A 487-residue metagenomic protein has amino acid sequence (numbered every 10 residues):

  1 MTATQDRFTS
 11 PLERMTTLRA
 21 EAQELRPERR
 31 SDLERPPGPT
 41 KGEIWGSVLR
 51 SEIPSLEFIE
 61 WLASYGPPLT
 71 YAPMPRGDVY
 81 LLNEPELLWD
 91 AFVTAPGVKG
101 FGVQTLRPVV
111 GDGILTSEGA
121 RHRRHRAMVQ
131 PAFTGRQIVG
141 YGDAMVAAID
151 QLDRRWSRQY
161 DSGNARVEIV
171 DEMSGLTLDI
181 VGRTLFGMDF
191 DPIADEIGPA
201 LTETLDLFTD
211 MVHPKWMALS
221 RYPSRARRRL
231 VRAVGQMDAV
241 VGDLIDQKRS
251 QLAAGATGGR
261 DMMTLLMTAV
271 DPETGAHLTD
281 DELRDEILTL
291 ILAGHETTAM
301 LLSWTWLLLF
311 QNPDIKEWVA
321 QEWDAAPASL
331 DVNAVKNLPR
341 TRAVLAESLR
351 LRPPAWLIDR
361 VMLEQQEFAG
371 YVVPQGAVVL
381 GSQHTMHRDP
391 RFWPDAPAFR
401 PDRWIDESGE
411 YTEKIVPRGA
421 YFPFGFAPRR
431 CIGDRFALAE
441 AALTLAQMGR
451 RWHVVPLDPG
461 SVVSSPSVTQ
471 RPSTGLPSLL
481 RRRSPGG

Functional and structural regions predicted by a protein language model:
M1-D78, G102-T105, D243, P485-G487: N-terminal targeting/anchor module and adjacent flexible "hinge" preceding the catalytic domain
T2-E13, T17-L33, K99-L106, R121 (+4 more regions): Cytochrome P450 heme-thiolate monooxygenase catalytic core
R35-K41, G142, V146, P199-E203 (+9 more regions): Cytochrome P450 I-helix active-site segment
G46-P67, A239, D243, L330-A369: Conserved cytochrome P450 K-helix E-x-x-R motif and the immediately C-terminal K′/meander segment
W89-R107, P394: Cytochrome P450 catalytic domain signature, combining two hallmark sequence patches
T297-K316, A320-E322, R435-R451: Cytochrome P450 catalytic-core helices
G381-Y411: Conserved cytochrome P450 K-helix/beta-meander segment immediately N-terminal to the heme-binding cysteine loop
